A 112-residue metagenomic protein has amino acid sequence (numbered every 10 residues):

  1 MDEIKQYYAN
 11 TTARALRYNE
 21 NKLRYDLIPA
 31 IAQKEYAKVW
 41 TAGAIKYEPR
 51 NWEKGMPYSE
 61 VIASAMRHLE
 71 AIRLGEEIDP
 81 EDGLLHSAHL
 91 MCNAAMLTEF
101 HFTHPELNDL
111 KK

Functional and structural regions predicted by a protein language model:
M1-K112: Intrinsically disordered, low-complexity regulatory regions that flank transcription factor DNA-binding cores
